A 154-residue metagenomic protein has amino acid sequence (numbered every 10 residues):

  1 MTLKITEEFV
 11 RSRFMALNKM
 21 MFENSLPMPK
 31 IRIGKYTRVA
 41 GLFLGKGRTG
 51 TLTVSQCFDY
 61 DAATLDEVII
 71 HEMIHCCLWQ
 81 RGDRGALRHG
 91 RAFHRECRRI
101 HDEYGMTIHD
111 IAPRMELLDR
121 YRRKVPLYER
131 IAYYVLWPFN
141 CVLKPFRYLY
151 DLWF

Functional and structural regions predicted by a protein language model:
T2-T64, Q80-F154: Metalloprotease/metallohydrolase-associated module, dominated by Zn2+-dependent proteases
E67-W79: Active-site recognition of the HExxH zinc-binding catalytic motif
